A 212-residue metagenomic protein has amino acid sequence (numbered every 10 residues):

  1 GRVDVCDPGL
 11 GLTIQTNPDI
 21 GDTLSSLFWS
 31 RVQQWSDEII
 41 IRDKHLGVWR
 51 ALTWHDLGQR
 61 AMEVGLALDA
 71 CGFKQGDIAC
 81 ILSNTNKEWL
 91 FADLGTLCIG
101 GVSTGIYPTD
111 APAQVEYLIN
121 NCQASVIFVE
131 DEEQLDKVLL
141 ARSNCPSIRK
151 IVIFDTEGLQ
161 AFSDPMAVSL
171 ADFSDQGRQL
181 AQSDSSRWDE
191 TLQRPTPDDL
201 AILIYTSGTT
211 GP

Functional and structural regions predicted by a protein language model:
G1-D22: Flexible, non-catalytic linker and terminal segments flanking ANL/adenylate-forming cores
V3-G9, L27-L52, G158-L159: AMP-dependent adenylate-forming
I20, I40-L94, A111-E116, S169-S174: Conserved AMP-binding/adenylate-forming core of the ANL superfamily
W29, G65, E116, D189-L192 (+1 more regions): Short hydrophobic/charged patches on amphipathic alpha-helices used for structural packing and interfaces
A79, T96, I127, L200 (+1 more regions): Conserved S/T- and glycine-rich ATP-binding loop of Class I adenylate-forming
S83-T85, E130-D131, D155, D199: Helix N-cap/beta->alpha junction signal
C98-Q176, E190: Structural core segment of the AMP-binding/adenylate-forming
A171-D172, R178-Y205, P212: Conserved pre-ATP/AMP-binding loop-to-beta segment of ANL
